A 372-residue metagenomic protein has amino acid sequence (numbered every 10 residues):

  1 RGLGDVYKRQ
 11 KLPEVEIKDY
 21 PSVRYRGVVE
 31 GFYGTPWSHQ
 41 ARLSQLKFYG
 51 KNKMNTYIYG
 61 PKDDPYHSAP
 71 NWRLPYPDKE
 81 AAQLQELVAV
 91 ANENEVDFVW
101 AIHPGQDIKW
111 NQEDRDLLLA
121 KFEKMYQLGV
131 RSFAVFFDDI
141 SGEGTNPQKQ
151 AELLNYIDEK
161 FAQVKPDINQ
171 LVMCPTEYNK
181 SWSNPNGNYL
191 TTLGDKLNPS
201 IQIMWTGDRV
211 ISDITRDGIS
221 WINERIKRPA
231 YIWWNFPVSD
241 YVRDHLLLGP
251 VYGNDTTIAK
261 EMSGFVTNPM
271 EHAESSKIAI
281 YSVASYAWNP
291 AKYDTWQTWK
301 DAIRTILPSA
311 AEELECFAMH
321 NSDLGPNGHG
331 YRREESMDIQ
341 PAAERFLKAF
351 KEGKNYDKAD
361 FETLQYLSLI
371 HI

Functional and structural regions predicted by a protein language model:
G2-Y7, H371-I372: Short, small-residue-biased leader/transition segments that mark boundaries at the very start of proteins
D5, I278-Y286, M319, Y366: Short, hydrophobic/amphipathic alpha-helical patches that form generic packing surfaces within helical domains
R9-Y25, P36: N-terminal carbohydrate-binding accessory modules
K18-S22, Y126-Q127, T257: Short glycine/proline-enriched loop/turn "hinge" motifs that connect secondary-structure elements and lie
V29-I203: Aromatic-lined carbohydrate-binding surfaces of glycoside hydrolases
F32, K121, L128-R131, I140-Q297: Catalytic-core regions of glycoside hydrolase
P77, N111, P147, D208 (+4 more regions): Hydrophobic alpha-helical scaffolding
W296-I370: C-terminal functional modules
